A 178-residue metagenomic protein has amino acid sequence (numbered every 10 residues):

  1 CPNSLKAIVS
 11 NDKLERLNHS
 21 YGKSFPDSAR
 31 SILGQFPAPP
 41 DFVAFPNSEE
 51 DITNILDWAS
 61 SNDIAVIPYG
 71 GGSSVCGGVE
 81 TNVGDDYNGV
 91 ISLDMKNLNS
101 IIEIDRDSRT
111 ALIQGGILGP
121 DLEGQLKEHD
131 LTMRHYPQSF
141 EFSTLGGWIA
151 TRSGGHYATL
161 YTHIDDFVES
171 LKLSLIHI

Functional and structural regions predicted by a protein language model:
C1-L175: Noncatalytic alpha-helical scaffold of FAD-dependent oxidoreductases
